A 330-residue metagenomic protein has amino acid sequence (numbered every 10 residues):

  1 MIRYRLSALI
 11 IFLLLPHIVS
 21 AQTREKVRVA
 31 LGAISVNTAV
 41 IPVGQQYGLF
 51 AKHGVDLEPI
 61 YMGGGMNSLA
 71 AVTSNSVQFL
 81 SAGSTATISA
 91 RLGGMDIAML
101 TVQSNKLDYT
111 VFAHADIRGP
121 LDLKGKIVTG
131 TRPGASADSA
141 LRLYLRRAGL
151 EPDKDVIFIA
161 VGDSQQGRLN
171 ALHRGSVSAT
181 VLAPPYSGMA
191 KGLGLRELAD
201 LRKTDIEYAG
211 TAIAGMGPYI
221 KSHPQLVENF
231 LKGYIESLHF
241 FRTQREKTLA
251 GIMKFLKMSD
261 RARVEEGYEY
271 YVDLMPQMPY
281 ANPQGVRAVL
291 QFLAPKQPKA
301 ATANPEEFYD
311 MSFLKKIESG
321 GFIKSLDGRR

Functional and structural regions predicted by a protein language model:
M1-R3: N-terminal secretory signal peptides that target proteins for export/translocation
R5-H17: Bacterial N-terminal signal peptides
Q22-S164, R168-R174, S178-P184, E197-L201 (+1 more regions): Short, glycine-/small- and polar/acidic-enriched structural segments that line small-molecule recognition paths
G44, F50, A90, L145 (+4 more regions): Hydrophobic alpha-helix position signal
E58, I157-I159, E266-V272, A303-K316: Short linear loop/turn motifs
T85-A86, F158, S164-K257: Pocket-lining segment of extracytoplasmic ligand-binding domains
K221-T302: Secondary-structure end/capping motifs
A294-R330: Conserved C-terminal helix/tail region of periplasmic/extracytoplasmic solute-binding proteins
